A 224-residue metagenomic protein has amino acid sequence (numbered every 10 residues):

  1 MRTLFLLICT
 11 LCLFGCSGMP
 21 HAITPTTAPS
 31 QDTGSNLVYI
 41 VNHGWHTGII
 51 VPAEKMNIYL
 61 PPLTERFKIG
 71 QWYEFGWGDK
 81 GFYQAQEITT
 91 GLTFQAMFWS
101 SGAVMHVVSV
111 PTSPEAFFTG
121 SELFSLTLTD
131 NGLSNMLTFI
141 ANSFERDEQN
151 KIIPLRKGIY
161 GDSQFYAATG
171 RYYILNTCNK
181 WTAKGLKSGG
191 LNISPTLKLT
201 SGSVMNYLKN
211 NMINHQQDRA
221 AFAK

Functional and structural regions predicted by a protein language model:
M1-L4: Positively charged n-region of N-terminal signal peptides that target proteins for export
L6-T10: Hydrophobic helical h-region of N-terminal Sec-dependent signal peptides in bacterial secretory/periplasmic proteins
C12-G15: C-terminal motif of bacterial Sec signal peptides marking the signal peptidase cleavage site
S17-M19, N142-K224: Activation targets extended, charge/polar-rich intrinsically disordered C-terminal tails
A22-L37, V41-N42, P52-A167: Non-catalytic ligand/cofactor/substrate-binding and regulatory segments of enzyme domains
G44-H46: His-enriched metal-coordination microenvironments in redox/metal-binding proteins
G48-I50: Short beta-strand scaffold segments in enzyme catalytic cores
